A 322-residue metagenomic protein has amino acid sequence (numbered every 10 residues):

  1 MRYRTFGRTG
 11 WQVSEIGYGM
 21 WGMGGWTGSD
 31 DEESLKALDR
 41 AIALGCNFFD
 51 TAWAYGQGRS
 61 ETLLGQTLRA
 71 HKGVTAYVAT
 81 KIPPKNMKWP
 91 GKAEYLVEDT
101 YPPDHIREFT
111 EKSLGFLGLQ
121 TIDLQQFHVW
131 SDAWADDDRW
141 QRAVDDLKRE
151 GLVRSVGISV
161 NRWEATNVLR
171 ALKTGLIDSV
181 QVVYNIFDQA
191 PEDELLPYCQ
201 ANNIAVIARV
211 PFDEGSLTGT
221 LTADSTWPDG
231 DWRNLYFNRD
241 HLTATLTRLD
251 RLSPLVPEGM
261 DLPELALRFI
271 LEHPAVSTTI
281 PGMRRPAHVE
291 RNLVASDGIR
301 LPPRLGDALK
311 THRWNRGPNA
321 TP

Functional and structural regions predicted by a protein language model:
M1-A76: N-terminal binding-site loop/beta-alpha segment at the start of enzyme catalytic domains that lines or forms
F6, Y18, S34, A41 (+12 more regions): Conserved, mostly hydrophobic/aromatic
W21-E32, K92-H105, A133: Active-site mouth loops of central-metabolism enzymes
S29-A41, T100-L117, R162-A171: Short, acidic/polar
S34, S60, I106, T110 (+2 more regions): Aromatic/hydrophobic pocket-lining residues that form the small-molecule binding cavity in soluble enzyme cores
Q57, V129-P322: Beta/alpha (TIM)-barrel catalytic core signal, keyed to glycine-rich beta->alpha loops juxtaposed to Asp/Glu that bind
H71-Y101: Structural motif corresponding to the early beta-alpha repeats
L114-A133: Active-site groove signature of glycoside hydrolases
